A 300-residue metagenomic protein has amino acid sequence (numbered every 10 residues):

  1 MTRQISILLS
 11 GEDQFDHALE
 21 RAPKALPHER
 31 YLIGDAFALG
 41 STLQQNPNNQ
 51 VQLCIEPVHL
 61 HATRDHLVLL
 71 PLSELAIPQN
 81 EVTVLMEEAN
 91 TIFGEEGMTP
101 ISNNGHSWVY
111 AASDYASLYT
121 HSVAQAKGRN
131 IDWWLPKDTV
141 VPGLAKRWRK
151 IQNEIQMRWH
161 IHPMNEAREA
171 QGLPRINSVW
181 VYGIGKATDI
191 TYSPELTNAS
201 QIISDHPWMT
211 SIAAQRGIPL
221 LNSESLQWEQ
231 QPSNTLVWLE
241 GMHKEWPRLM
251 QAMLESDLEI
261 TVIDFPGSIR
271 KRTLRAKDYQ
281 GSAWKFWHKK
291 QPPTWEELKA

Functional and structural regions predicted by a protein language model:
M1-A300: …; additionally, a secondary subgroup of soluble metalloenzymes is captured
